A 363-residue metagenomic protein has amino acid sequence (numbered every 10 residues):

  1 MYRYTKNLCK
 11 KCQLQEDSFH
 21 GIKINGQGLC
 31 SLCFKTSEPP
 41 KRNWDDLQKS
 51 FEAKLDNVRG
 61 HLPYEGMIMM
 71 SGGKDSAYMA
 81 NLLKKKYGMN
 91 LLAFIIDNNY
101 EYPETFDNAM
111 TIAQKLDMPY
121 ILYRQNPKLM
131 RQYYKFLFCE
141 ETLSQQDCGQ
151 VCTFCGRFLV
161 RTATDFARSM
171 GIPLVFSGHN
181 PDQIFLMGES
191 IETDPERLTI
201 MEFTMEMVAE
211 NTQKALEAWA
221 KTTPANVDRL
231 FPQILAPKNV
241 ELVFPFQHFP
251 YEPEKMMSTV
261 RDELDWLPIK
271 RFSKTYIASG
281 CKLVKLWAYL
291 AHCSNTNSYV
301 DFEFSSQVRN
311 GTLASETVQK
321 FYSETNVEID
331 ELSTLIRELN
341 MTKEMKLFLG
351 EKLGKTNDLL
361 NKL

Functional and structural regions predicted by a protein language model:
M1-G66, L82-L363: Nucleotide-activated chemistry modules centered on ATP-dependent adenylation/adenylyltransferase
G66-D75: Short, glycine-rich nucleotide/cofactor-binding loops
Y78-M79: Hydrophobic positions on the alpha1 helix immediately C-terminal to the Walker A/P-loop
